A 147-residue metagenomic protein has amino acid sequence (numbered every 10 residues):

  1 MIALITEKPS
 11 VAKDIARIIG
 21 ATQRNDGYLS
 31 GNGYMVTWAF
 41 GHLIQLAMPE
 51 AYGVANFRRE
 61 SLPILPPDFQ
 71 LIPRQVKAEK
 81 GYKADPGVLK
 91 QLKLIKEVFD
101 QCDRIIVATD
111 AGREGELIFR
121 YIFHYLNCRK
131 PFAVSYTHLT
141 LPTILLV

Functional and structural regions predicted by a protein language model:
M1-L139: Intrinsically disordered, low-complexity regulatory segments
H138-V147: Single conserved hydrophobic/aromatic residue that forms the stacking wall/gate of nucleotide- or nucleobase-binding
